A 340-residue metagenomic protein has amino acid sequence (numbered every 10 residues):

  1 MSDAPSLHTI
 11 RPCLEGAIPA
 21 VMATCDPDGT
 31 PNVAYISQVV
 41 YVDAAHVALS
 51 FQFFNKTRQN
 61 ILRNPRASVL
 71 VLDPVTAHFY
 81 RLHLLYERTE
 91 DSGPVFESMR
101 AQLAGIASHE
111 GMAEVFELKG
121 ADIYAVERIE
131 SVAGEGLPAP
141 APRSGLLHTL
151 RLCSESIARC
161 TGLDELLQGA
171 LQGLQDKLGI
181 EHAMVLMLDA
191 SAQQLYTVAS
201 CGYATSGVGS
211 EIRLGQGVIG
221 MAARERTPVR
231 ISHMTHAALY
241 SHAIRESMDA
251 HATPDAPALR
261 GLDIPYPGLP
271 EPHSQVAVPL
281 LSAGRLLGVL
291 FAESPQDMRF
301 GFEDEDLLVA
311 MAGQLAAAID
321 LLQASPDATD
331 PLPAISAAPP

Functional and structural regions predicted by a protein language model:
N32-Y35, Q193-C201, S210, I231-S232 (+1 more regions): Amphipathic coiled-coil signal-relay and dimerization helices
K56-Q102: Short, structured beta-strand-loop surface elements
G134-L163, L321-A338: Signal-transmission linkers at sensory-effector interfaces
T149, C153, G162-E181, V185 (+2 more regions): Amphipathic alpha-helical coiled-coil segments that mediate homodimerization and allosteric signal transmission
T205-G268: Regulatory sensory and allosteric helical modules in signal-transduction proteins and certain transcription factors
D255, D263-P265, H273-L281: A short, aliphatic-rich beta-strand micro-motif
P270, L287, E293-M311, A318-D327: Regulatory loop-to-helix N-cap segments in sensory/regulatory domains that couple ligand/signal detection
L280-L290: Short hydrophobic/glycine-rich mini-motifs in sensory/regulatory modules that couple input to downstream signaling
